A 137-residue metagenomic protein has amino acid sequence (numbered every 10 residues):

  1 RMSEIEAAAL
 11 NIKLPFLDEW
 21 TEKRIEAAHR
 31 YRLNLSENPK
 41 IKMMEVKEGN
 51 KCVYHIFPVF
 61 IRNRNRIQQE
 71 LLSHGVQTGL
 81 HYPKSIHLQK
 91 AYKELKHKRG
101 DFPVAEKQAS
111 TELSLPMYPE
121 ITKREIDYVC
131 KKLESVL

Functional and structural regions predicted by a protein language model:
R1-L137: PLP-dependent aminotransferase class I/II
